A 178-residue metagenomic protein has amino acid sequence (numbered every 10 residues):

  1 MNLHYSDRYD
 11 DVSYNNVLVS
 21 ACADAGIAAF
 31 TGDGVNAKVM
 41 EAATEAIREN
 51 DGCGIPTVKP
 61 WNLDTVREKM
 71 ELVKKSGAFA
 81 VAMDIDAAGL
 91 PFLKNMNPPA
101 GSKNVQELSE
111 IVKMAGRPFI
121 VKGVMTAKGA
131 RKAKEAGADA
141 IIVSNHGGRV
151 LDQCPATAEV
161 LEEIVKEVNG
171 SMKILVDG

Functional and structural regions predicted by a protein language model:
M1-A136, G147-V150, E163: Active-site entrance/lid segments in N-terminal catalytic domains of soluble metabolic enzymes
K134, D139-G178: A beta-strand-loop signature enriched in Asp, Gly, Thr, and Trp that corresponds to the sialidase/neuraminidase Asp-box
